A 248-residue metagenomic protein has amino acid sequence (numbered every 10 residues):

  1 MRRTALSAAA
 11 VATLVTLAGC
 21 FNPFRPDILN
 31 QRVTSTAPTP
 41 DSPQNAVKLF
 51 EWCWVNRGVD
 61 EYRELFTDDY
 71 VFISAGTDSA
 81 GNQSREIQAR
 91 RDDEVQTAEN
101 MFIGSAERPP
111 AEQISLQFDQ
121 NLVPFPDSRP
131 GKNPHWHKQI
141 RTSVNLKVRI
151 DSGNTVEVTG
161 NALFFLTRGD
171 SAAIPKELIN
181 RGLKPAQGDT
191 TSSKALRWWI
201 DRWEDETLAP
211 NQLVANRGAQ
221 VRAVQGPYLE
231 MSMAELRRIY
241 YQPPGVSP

Functional and structural regions predicted by a protein language model:
M1-C20: Sec-dependent bacterial lipoprotein signal peptides
C20-N56, E64, E86: Short, low-complexity N-terminal intrinsically disordered segments enriched in polar/charged residues
F21-R32, H135-S247: Short beta-strand edge/turn micro-motifs at domain boundaries
A46, F50, G58, Y62 (+4 more regions): Stable alpha-helical elements in mature extracytoplasmic
R57-A75: Short, well-ordered alpha-helical segments enriched in acidic and aromatic residues
F66-D68, G76, Q120, T142-L146 (+1 more regions): A mature extracytoplasmic/lumenal domain signature
V71-I87: A short gly/proline-enriched turn/hairpin at secondary-structure junctions
R85-T159: Surface-exposed, charged secondary-structure patches
